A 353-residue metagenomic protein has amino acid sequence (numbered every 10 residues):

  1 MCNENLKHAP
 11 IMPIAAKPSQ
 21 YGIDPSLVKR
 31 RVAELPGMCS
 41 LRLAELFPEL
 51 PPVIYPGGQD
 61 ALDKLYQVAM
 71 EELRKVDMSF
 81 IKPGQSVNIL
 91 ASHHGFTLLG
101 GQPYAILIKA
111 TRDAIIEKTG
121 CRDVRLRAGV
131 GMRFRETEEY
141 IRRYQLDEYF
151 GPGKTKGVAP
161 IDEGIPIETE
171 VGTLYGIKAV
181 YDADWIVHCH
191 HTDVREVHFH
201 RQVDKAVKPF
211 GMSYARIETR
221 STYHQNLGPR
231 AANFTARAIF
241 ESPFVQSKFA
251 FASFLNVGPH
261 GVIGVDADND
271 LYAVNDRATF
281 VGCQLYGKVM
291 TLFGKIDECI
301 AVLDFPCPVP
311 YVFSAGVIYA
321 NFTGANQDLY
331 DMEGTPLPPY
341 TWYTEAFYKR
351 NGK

Functional and structural regions predicted by a protein language model:
C2-K64: N-terminal amphipathic/basic leader segments beginning at the initiator methionine
M70-S92, G294: Glycine-rich phosphate/diphosphate-binding loops that line cofactor/substrate pockets in enzymes
I81, D147-G151, I177-D182, S242-Q246 (+1 more regions): Solvent-exposed alpha-helices and their adjacent loops that cap or buttress functional pockets in soluble metabolic
S92-I106, V130-R135, D193-E196, P259 (+1 more regions): Gly/Ser/Thr-rich loops at beta-strand to alpha-helix junctions that form or flank small-molecule/cofactor-binding
G101-P152: Membrane helical hairpin/interfacial module
F134-R201: An acidic, phosphate/nucleotide-engaging active-site surface
G172-P259, D268-L271: Divalent-metal (Mg2+/Mn2+/Ca2+)-assisted nucleotide/phosphate chemistry catalytic cores
N256, G261-K353: Acidic/aromatic/glycine-rich contiguous surface patches that form carbohydrate-binding/processing clefts and analogous
